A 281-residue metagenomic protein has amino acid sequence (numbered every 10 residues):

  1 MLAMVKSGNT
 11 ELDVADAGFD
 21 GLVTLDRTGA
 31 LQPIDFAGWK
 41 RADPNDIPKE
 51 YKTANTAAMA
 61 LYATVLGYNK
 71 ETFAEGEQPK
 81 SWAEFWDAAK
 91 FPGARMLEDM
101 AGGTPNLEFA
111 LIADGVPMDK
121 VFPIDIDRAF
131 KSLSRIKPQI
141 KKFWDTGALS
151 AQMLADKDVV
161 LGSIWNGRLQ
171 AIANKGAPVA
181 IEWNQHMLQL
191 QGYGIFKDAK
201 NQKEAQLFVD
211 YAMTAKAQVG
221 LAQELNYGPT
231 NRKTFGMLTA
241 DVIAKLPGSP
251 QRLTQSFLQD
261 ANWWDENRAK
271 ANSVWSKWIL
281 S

Functional and structural regions predicted by a protein language model:
L2, T10-A155: Extracytoplasmic ligand-binding site segments that recognize negatively charged/polar headgroups
D13-D16, F143, V160-W165, A180: Paired acidic/hydrophobic, glycine-rich loop segments that form the ligand-binding mouth/hinge of periplasmic-binding
L22, S150-M153, L169, A205 (+1 more regions): Short, hydrophobic alpha-helical packing/hinge segments within bilobed ligand-binding/sensory domains
L22-T24, A155, V160-P178: A ligand-binding cleft/hinge motif common to bilobed small-molecule-binding domains
L61-Y62, D127-I136, A173-A199, F235 (+1 more regions): Periplasmic-binding protein-like
D87, E108-I112, Q170, D210 (+1 more regions): Generic alpha-helical structural context detector
Q152, R252-S281: Conserved C-terminal helix/tail region of periplasmic/extracytoplasmic solute-binding proteins
Q191, F196-L258: Mature extracytoplasmic/periplasmic domains
